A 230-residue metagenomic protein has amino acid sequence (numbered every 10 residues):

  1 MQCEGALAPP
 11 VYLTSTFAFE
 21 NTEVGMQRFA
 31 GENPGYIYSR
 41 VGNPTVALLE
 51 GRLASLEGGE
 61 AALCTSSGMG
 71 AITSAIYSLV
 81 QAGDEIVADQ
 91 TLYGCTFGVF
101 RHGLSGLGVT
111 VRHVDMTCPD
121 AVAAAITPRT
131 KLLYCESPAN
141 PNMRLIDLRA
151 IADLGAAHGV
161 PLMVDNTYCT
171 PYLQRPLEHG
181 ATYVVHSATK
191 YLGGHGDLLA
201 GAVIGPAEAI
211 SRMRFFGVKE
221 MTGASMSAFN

Functional and structural regions predicted by a protein language model:
M1-N33: N-terminal glycine-rich, Lys/His-bearing helix-loop that initiates the first secondary-structure elements of many
Q2, Y38-G42, D115, A202: Alpha-helix initiation/capping motif
L7-A8, G42, L79, E136: Selective for proline/serine-rich intrinsically disordered segments in cytosolic/nuclear regulatory regions
A18, G58, P206: Residue-level marker of positions within ordered structural domains that often coincide with functionally constrained
N21-G70, F97-G103: Conserved N-terminal alpha-helix of the aminotransferase class I/II PLP-enzyme fold
A62-N230: Conserved PLP-enzyme active-site core in the AAT-like
